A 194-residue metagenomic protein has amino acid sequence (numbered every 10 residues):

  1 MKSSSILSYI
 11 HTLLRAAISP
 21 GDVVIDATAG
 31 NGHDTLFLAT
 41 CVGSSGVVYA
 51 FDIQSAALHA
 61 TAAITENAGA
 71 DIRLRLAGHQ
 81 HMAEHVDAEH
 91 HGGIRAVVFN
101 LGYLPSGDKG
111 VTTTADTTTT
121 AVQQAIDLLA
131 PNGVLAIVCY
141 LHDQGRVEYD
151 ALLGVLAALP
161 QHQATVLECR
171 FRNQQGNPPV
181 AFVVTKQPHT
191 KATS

Functional and structural regions predicted by a protein language model:
M1-D22, L36, T40: S-adenosyl-L-methionine
G21-G30: Conserved class I S-adenosyl-L-methionine
V47-D52: Conserved SAM-binding motif I beta-strand of class I
H59-H91: S-adenosyl-L-methionine
H85, D143-S194: Class I S-adenosyl-L-methionine
F99-A121: Mobile active-site "lid"/loop adjacent to the S-adenosyl-L-methionine
T117-P131: A short glycine-rich, Lys/Arg-flanked "PGG" loop and its adjoining helix->strand segment in the class I
N132-C139: Conserved beta-strand signature within the Rossmann-like core of class I S-adenosyl-L-methionine
